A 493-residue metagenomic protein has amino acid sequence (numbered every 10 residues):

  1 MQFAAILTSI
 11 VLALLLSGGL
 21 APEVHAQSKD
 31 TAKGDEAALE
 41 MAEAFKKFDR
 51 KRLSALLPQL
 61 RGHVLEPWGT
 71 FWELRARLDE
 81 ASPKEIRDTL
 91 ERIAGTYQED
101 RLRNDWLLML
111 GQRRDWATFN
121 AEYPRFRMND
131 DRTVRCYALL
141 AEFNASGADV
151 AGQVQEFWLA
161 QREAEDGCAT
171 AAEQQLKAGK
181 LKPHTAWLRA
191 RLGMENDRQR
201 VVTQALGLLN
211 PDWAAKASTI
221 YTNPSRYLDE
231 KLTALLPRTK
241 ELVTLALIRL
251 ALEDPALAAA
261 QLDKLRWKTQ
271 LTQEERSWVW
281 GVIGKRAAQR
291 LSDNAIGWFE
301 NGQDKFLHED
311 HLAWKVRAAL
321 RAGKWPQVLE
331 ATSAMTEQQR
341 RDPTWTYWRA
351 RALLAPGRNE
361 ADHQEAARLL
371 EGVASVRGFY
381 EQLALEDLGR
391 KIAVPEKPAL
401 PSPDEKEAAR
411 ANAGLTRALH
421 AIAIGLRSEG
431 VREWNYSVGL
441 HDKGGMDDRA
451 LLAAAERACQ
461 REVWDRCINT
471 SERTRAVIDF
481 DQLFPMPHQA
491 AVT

Functional and structural regions predicted by a protein language model:
M1-I10: Bacterial N-terminal signal peptides that target proteins for export
L15-T493: Cell-wall glycan-active module
